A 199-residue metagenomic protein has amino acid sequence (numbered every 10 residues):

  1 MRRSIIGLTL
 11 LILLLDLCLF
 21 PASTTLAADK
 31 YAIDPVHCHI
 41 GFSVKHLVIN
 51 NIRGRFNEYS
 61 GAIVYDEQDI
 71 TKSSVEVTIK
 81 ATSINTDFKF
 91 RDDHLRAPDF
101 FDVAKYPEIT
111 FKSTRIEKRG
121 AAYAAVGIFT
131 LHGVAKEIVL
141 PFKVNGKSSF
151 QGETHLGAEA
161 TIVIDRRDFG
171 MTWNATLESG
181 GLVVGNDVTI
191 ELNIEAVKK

Functional and structural regions predicted by a protein language model:
M1-S4: Positively charged n-region of N-terminal signal peptides that target proteins for export
L8-A22: Bacterial N-terminal signal peptides
S23-K199: Low-complexity, acidic/polar, glycine-enriched regions of mature
